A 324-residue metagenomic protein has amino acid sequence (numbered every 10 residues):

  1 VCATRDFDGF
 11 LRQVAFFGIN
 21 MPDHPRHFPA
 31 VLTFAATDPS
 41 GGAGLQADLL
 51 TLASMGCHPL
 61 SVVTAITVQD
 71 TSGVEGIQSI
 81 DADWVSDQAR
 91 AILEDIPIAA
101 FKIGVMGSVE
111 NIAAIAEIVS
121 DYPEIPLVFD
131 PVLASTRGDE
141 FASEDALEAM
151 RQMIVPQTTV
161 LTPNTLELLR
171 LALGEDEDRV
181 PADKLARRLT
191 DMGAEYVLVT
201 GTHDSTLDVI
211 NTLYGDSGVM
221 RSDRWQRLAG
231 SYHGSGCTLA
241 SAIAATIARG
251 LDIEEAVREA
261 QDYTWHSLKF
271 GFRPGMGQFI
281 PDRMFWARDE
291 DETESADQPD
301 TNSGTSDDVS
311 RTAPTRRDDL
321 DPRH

Functional and structural regions predicted by a protein language model:
F7-F10, F16-F17: Aromatic (phenylalanine/tyrosine) cluster motif
P22-T33, A47-T136, R288-E290: Conserved N-terminal subdomain of the carbohydrate kinase-like
R26, G56-L60, V219-M220, T246-A260: Phosphate-handling active-site elements
F28, S79, E254-H324: Charged C-terminal helix
F34-S40, M220-H233: Short pre-catalytic strand/loop immediately N-terminal to key active-site residues, enriched for Gly-Thr
T51, L169-R170, G230-I253: Short, small-residue alpha-helix embedded
E144-M220: Conserved phosphate/ATP/ADP-binding segment of small-molecule kinases
